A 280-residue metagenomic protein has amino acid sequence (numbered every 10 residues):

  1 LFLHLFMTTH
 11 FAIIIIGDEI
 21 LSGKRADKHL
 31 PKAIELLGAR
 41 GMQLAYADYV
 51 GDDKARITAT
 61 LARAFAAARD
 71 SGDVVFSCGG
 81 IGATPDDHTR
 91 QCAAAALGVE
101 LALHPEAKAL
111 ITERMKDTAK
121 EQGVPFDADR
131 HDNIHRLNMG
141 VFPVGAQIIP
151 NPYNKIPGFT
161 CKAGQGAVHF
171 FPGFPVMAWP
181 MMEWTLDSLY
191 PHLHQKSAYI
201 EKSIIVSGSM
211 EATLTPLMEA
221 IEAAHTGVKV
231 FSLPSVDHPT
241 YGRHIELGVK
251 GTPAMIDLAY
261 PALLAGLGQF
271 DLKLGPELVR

Functional and structural regions predicted by a protein language model:
L1-F6: Short, Lys/Arg-enriched N-terminal segments with co-localized hydrophobic residues within the first ~10-30 amino acids
T8-A47, G51-D52, D257: Glycine-rich phosphate/diphosphate-binding loop of Rossmann-like nucleotide-binding domains
I16-D18, S77-P85, P172-G173, L233 (+1 more regions): Glycine-rich beta-strand-to-loop/alpha-helix junction loops that act as flexible
P31-A102, E113-K116, K120: N-terminal small/polar loop signature for handling phosphorylated ligands or for N-terminal nucleophile
D87-L193: Proline/glycine-rich low-complexity loops and linkers
A163-A262, G266: An accessory alpha-helical subdomain
V230, L267-R280: Conserved short beta-strand edge segments in small beta-sheet-based binding/regulatory domains
